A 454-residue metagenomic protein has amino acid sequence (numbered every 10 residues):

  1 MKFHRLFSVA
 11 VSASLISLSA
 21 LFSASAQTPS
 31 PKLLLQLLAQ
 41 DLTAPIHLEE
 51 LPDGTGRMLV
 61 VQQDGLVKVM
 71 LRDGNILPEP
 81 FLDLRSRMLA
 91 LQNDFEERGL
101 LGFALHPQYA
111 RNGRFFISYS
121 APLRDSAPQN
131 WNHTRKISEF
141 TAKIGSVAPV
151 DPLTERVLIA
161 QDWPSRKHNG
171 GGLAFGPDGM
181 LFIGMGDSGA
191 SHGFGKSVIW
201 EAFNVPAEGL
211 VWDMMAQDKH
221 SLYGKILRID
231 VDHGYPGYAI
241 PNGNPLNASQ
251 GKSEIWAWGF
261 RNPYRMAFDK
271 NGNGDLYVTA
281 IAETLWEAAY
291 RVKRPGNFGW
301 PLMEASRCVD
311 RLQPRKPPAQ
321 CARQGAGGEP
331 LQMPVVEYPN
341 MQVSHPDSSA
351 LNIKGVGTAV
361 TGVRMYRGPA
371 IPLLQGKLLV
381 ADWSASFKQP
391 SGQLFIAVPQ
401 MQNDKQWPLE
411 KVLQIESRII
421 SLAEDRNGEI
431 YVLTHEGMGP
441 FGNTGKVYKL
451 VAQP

Functional and structural regions predicted by a protein language model:
Q27-T43, D151-E155: A short helix->beta-strand "capping" segment at the edge of beta-propeller domains
L37-G65, T358-M365: Beta-strand-rich domains and repeat architectures in extracellular enzymes and scaffolds, especially beta-propellers
L37-T43, L82-D83, D94-F95, I159-S165 (+3 more regions): Surface loop/turn motifs at the tips and blade-to-blade linkers of beta-strand repeat domains
P52-G54, P107-R111, F175-D178, K270-G272 (+2 more regions): Residue-level detector of Asp-centered blade-edge/turn motifs that repeat once per structural unit in beta-propeller
V61-D64, N93, R98-L100, Q108 (+7 more regions): Beta-propeller domain segments
L77-L105: Blade-loop segments of beta-propeller domains
W131-A174: Asp-box/WD-like beta-propeller blade repeats and closely related beta-sheet repeat scaffolds
F260, D404-R426: Conserved blade-ending motifs and adjacent loop-strand segments that build the rim/top face of beta-propeller domains
